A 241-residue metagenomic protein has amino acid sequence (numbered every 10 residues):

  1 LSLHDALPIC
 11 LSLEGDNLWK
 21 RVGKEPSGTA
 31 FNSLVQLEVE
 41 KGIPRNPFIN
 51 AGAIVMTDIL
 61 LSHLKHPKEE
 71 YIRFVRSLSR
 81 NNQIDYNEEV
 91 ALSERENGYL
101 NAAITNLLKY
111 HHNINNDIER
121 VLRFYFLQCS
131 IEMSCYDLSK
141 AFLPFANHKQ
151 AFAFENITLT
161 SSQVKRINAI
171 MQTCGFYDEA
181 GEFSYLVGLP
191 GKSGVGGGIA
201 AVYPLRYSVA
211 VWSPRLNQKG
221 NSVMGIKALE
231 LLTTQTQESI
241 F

Functional and structural regions predicted by a protein language model:
L1-S2, P47-I54, Y99, M133-Y136 (+1 more regions): Aromatic- and histidine-enriched alpha-helix N-cap/loop-to-helix transition segments that scaffold the rims
L3-L7: Short, small-residue-biased leader/transition segments that mark boundaries at the very start of proteins
P8-C10, A53-T57, I72, T105 (+7 more regions): Predominant activation on well-ordered alpha-helical scaffold segments within soluble catalytic domains
C10-Q128: Active-site-adjacent helix/loop patches that line small-molecule binding or acyl-intermediate pockets
L18, V22-G23, I72-N82, S139-F145 (+2 more regions): A short, terminal or domain-edge coil/loop segment
K20-K24, S33, Y110, L127-Q128 (+5 more regions): Generic structural "secondary-structure junction" signal
R95, I104-R166, N217-S222: Penicillin-binding protein/beta-lactamase superfamily catalytic region
A146-F241: Structured C-terminal helix/loop/strand segments within mature extracytoplasmic catalytic/sensor domains
